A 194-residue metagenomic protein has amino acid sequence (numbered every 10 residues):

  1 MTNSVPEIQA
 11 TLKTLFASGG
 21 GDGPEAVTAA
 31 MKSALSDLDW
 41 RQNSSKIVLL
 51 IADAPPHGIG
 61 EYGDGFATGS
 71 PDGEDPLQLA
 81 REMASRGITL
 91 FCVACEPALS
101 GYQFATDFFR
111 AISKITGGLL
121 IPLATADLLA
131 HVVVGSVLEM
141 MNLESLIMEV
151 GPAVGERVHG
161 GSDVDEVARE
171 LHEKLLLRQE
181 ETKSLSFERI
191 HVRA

Functional and structural regions predicted by a protein language model:
M1-A194: Divalent cation-coordinating acidic motifs and surrounding scaffolds that mediate Ca2+/Mg2+/Mn2+/Zn2+-dependent binding
